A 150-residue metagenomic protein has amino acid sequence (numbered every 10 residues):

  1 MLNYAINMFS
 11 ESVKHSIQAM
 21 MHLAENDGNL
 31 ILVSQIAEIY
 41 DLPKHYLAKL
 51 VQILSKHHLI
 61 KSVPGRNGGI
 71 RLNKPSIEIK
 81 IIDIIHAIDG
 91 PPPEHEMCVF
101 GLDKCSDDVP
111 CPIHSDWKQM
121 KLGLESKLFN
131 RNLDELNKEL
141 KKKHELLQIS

Functional and structural regions predicted by a protein language model:
N3-Y4, V99-S150: C-terminal regulatory/oligomerization modules of transcriptional regulators
A24-G28, K74-P75: Short helix-capping/hinge SLiMs at alpha-helix to coil transitions
S34-Y40: A short alpha-helical element within helix-turn-helix/winged-helix DNA-binding domains across DNA-binding proteins
E38, S55-K56: Alpha-helical residues within the helix-turn-helix
H45: Key DNA-contact positions within bacterial/archaeal DNA-binding proteins
L59-R71: Beta-hairpin "wing" of winged helix-turn-helix
S76-G101, I113, Q119-K121: Conserved segment of winged-helix/HTH DNA-binding domains
